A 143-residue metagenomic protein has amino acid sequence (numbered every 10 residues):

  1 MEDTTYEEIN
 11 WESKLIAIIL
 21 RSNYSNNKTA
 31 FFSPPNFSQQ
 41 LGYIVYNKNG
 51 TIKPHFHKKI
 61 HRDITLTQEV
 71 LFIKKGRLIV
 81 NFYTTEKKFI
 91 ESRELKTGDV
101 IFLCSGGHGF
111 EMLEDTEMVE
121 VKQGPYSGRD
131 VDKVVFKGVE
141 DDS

Functional and structural regions predicted by a protein language model:
M1-Y43, G138: A short, N-terminal "cap"/entry segment at the start of jelly-roll beta-barrel domains of the cupin/DSBH fold
Y43-T65: Conserved short histidine dyad/triad with adjacent acidic residue
N47, I73, K96, L103-C104 (+1 more regions): A short, compositionally biased micro-patch
N47-K48, L66-Y83: Glycine- and acidic-residue-biased ligand/ion/polar-headgroup-sensing regions
P54, V80-N81, I101-L103, H108-L113 (+1 more regions): Short beta-strand His + acidic residue motifs that chelate non-heme Fe in jelly-roll/DSBH and cupin folds
T84-S105: Short acidic-glycine-tyrosine-enriched beta hairpin
G109-S143: Double-stranded beta-helix
